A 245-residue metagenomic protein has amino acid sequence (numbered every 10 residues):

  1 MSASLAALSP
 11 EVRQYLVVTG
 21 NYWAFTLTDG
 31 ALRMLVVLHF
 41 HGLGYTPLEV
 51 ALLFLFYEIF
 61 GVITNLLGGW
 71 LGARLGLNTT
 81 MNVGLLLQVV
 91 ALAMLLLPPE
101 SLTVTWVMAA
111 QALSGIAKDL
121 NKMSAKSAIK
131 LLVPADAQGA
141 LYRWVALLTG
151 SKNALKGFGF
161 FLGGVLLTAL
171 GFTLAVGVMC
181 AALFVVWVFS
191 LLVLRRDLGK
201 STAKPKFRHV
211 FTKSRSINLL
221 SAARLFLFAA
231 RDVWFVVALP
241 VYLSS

Functional and structural regions predicted by a protein language model:
M1-V12, L192-A230: Juxtamembrane intracellular "pre-TM" segments in multi-pass secondary transporters
L8-I59, S216-S245: Helix-loop boundary and gating motifs at the non-cytosolic
W23, A91, T103-N121: Hydrophobic core of transmembrane alpha-helices in multi-pass small-molecule transporters, especially MFS/SLC-type
E58-L66, K156-G157: Residue-level signature of mid-helix packing/kink "hotspots" within the transmembrane helices of 12-pass Major
T64-L77, L167: Helix-to-loop junctions at the C-terminal end of transmembrane segments in multipass secondary transporters
L86-S101: C-terminal ends and interior cores of transmembrane alpha-helices in multi-pass membrane transporters/permeases
A110-K152: Cytoplasmic helix-loop-helix junction between adjacent transmembrane helices in 12-TM secondary transporters
L174-L192: Symmetry-related core transmembrane helices of the 12-TM Major Facilitator Superfamily/SLC fold
